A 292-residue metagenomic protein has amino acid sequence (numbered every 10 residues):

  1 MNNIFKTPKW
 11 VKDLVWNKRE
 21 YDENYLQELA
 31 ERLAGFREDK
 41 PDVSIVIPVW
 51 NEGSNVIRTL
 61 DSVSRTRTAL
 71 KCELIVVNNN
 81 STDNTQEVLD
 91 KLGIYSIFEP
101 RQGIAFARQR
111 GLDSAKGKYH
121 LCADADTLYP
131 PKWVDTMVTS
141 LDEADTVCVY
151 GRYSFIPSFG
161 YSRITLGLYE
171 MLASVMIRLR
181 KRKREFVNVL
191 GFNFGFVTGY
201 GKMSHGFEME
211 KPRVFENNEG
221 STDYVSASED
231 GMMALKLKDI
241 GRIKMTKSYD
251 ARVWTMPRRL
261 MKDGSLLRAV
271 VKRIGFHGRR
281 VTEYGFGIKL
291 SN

Functional and structural regions predicted by a protein language model:
M1-S62: N-proximal low-complexity "stem/linker" segments adjacent to membrane-targeting elements
S54-R58, S81-K91, K132: Acidic helix N-cap motif at the loop->helix transition within catalytic regions of sugar-transfer enzymes
S62, A69, I75-Q86, T127: A conserved acidic beta->alpha catalytic loop
E99-A115: Glycine-rich, basic loop-to-helix element that forms the pyrophosphate-binding segment of sugar-nucleotide handling
H120: Short aromatic/hydrophobic "clamp" motif used to bind/position activated sugar donors
P131-R163: Conserved donor NDP-sugar-binding/catalytic core segment of glycosyltransferases
G151-P157, L166-V187: Short, flexible, basic/aromatic active-site loop/helix in glycosyltransferases
P212-M233: Acidic donor-binding loop at a coil-to-helix junction in glycosyltransferase catalytic cores that engages
